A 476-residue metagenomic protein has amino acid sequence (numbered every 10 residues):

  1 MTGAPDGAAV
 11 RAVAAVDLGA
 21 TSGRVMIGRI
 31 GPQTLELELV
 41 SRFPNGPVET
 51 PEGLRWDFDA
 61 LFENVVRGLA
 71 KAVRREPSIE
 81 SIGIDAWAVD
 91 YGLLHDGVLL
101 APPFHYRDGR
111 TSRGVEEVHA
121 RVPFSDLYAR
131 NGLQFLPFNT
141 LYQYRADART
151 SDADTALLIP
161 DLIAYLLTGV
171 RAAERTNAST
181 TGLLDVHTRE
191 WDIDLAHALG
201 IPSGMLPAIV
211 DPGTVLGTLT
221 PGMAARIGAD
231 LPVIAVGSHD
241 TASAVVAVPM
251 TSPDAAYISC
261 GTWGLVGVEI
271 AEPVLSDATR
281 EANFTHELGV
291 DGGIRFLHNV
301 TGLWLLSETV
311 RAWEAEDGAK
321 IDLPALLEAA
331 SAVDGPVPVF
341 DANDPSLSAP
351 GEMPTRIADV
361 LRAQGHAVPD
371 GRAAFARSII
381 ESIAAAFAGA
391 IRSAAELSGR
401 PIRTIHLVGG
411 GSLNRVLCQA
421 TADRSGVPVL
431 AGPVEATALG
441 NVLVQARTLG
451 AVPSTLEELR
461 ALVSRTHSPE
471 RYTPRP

Functional and structural regions predicted by a protein language model:
M1-A101, A224-I234, S425-V427: N-terminal glycine/serine-rich phosphate-binding loop of ATP-dependent small-molecule kinases, especially carbohydrate
T2-G3, A14-A15, H119-N131, Y142-L158 (+8 more regions): Active-site core segments that coordinate phosphate-bearing ligands/cofactors across diverse enzyme families
R24, V66-S81, P137-R145, S151-A164: Conserved phosphate-binding loops in N-terminal lobes of ATP-dependent enzymes of the actin/Hsp70/sugar-kinase
A70-N139: Active-site phosphate-binding/coordination module
S78-A86, T155-A156, A208, L397-G409: Short glycine-rich phosphate-binding loop at a beta-alpha junction
G169-A178: Enzymes and membrane/adaptor proteins characterized by extended Gly/Ser/Thr/Asp/Glu-rich, aromatic-dotted
